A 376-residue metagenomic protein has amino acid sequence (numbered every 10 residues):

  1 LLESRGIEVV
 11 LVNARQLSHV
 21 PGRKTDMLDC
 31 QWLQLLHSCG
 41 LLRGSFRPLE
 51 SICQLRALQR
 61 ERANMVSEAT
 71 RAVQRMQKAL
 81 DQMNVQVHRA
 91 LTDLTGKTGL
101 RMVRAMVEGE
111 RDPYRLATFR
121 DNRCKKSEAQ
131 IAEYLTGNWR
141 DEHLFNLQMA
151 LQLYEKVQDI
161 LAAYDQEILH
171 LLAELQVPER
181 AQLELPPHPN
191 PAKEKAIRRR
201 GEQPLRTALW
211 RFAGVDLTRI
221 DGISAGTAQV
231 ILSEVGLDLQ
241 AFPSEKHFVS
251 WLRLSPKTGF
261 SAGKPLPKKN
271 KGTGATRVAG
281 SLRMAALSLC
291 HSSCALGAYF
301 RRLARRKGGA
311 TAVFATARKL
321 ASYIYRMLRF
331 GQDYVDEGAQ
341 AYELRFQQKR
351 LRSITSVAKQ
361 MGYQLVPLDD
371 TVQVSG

Functional and structural regions predicted by a protein language model:
L1-G376: A detector of single, family-specific signature residues that are central to catalytic or substrate-handling motifs
